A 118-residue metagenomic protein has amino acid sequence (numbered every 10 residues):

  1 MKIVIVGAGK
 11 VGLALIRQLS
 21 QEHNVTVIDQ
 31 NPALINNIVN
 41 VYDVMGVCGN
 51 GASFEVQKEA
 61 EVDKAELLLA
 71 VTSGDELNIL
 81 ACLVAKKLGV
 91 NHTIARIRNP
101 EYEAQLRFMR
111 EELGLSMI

Functional and structural regions predicted by a protein language model:
M1-I118: Cytosolic regulatory regions of ion transport systems
